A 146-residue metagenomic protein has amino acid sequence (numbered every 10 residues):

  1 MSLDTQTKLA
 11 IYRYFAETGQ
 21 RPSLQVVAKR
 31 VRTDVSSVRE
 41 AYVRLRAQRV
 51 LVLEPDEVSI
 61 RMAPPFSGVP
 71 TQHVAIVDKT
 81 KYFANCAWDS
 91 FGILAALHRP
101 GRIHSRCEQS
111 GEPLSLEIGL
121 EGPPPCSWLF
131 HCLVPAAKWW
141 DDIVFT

Functional and structural regions predicted by a protein language model:
M1-T5, S23, L53-V77, L120: Short, cationic-aromatic polyanion-contact patches
S2-Q20: Short helix->loop/beta-hairpin flanking segments within DNA-binding domains
T7, V27, S37-E54: Basic amphipathic alpha-helical segments that dock to polyanions
A16, R46, H98: Hydrophobic/aromatic-lined pockets within catalytic cores
E17-R30: Short acidic, hydrophobic short linear motifs in intrinsically disordered regions
K79-T146: Mid-protein regulatory/catalytic core that forms ligand/cofactor-binding pockets and protein-protein interaction
